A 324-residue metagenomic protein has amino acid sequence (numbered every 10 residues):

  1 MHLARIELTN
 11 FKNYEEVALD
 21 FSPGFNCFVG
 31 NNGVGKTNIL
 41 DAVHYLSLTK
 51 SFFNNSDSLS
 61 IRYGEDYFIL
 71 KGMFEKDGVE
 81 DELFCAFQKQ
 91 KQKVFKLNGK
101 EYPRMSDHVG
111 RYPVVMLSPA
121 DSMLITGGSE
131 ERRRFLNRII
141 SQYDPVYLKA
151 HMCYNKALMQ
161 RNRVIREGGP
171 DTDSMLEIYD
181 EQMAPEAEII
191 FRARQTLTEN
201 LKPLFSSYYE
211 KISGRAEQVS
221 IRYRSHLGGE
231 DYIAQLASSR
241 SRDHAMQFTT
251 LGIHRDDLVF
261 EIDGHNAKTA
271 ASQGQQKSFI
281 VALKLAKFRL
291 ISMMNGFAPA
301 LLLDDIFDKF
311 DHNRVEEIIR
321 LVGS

Functional and structural regions predicted by a protein language model:
M1-N31, D171-P185, I189-L302, K309-S324: Conserved NTPase motor "head" modules and their coupling/switch loops across ABC/AAA+ ATPases, GTPases, and GHKL ATPases
K36: Conserved lysine of the Walker
H44: Helix-to-loop junction immediately C-terminal to a conserved catalytic motif
S47, Y143-D144, I165, A187-R194: Short amphipathic alpha-helical interaction patches enriched in hydrophobic/aromatic residues with interspersed Lys/Arg
S47-E131, I140-Y143, Y147, K202-S207 (+1 more regions): Nucleotide-state sensing region of NTPase/ATPase domains
S60-Y63, Y154, R194: Intracellular alpha-helical coupling/juxtamembrane segments of multi-pass membrane proteins
M123-I125, E130-E177, E181: Long, charged N-terminal accessory/stalk domains
